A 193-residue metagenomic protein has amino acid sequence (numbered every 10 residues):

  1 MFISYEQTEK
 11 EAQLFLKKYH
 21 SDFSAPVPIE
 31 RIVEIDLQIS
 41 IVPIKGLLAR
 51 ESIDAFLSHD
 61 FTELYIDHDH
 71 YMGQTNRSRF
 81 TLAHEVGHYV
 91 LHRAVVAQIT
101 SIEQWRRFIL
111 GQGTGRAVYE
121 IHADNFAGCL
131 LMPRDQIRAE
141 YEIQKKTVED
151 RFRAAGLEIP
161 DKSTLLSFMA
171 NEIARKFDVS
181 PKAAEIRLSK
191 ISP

Functional and structural regions predicted by a protein language model:
M1-P193: Active-site hotspot residues in diverse enzymes, especially metal/ion-binding acidic/histidine motifs
